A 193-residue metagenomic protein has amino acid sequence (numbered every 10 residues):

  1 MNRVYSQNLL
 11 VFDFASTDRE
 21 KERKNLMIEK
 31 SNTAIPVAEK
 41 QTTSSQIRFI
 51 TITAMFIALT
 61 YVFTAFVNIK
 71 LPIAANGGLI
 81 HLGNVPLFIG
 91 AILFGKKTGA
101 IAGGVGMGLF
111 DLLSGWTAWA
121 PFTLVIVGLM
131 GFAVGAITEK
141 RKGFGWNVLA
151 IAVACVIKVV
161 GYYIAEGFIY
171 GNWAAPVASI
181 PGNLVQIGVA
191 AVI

Functional and structural regions predicted by a protein language model:
S6-I193: Loop-helix junctions at membrane interfaces
